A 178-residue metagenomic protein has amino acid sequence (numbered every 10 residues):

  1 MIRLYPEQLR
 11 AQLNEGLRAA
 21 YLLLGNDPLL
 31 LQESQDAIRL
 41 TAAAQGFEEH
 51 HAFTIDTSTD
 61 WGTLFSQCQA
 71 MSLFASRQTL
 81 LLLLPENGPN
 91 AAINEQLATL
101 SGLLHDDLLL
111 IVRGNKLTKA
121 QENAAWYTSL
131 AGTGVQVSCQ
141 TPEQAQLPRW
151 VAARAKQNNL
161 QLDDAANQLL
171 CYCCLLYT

Functional and structural regions predicted by a protein language model:
M1-L176: Conserved beta/loop motifs at nucleotide-recognition and modification sites
